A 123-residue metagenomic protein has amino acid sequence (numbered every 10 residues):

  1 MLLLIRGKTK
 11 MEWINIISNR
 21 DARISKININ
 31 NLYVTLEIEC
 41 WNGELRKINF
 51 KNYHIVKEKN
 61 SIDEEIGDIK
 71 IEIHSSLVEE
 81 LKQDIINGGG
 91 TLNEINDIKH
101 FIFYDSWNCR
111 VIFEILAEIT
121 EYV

Functional and structural regions predicted by a protein language model:
L2-V123: Surface-exposed, interaction-prone regions used to assemble/regulate multi-protein complexes
